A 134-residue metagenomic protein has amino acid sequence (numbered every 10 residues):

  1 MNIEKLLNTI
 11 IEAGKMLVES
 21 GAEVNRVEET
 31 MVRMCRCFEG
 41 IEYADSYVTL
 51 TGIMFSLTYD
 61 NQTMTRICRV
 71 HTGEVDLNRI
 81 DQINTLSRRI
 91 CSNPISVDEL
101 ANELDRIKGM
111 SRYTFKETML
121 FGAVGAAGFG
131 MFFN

Functional and structural regions predicted by a protein language model:
M1-I95: Soluble N-terminal domains of membrane-associated systems
M34-F38, G52, L104, F121 (+1 more regions): Short, surface-exposed, charged/polar-biased interaction segments
C91-A101, T114-L120: Short, flexible active-site-proximal loops enriched in glycine and acidic residues
A101-S111: Cytosolic juxtamembrane amphipathic/interface segments immediately preceding and feeding into a transmembrane helix
R112-N134: Core alpha-helical transmembrane segments of integral membrane proteins
